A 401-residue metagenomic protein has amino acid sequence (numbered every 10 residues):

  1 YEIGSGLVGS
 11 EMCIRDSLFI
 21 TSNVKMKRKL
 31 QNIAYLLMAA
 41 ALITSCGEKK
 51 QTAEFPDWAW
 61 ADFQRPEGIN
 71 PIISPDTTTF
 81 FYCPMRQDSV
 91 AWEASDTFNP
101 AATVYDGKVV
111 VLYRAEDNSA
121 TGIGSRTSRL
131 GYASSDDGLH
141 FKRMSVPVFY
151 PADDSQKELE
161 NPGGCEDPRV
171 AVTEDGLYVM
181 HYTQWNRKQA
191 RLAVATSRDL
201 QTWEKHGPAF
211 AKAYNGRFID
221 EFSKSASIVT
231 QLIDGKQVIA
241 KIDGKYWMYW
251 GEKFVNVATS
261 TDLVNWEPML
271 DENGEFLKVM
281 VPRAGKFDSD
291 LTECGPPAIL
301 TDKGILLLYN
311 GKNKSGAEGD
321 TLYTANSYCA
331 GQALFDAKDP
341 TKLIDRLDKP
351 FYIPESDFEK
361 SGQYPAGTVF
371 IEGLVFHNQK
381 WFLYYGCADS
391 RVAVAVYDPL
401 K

Functional and structural regions predicted by a protein language model:
Y1-D16: Single conserved hydrophobic/aromatic residue that forms the stacking wall/gate of nucleotide- or nucleobase-binding
R15-T52: Bacterial Sec-dependent N-terminal signal peptides
C46-N99, T103-G163, A171-D290, I299-Y364 (+1 more regions): Beta-rich carbohydrate-recognition and catalytic domains
D288-C294, G367-F370: Donor nucleotide-activated moiety binding/catalytic core segment of transferases that use nucleotide-activated donors
E359-S361, V369-E372: Short glycine-rich, acidic/polar surface loops and turns
